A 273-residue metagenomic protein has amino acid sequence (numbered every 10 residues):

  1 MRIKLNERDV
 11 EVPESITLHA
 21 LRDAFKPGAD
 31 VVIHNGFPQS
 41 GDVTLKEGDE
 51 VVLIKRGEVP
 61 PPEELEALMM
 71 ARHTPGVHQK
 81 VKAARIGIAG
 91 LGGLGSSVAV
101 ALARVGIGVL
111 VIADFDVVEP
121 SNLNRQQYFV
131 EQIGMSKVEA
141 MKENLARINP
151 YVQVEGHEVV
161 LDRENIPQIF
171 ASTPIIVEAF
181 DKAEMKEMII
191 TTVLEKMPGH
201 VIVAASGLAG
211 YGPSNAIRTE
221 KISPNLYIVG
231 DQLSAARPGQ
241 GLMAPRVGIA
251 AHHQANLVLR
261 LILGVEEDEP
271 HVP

Functional and structural regions predicted by a protein language model:
M1-V10: Eukaryote-biased recognition of intrinsically disordered, low-complexity regulatory segments
S15-L21, T44, S136: Short, structural beta-strand-to-alpha-helix junction motif
D23-K26, D30-F37, K55, I169-I175 (+1 more regions): Glycine-rich phosphate/adenylate-binding loop
G41, K46-E47, V52-I86, P224: N-terminal charged helix/coil linker that caps or initiates catalytic domains
T74-V117: Glycine-rich adenosine-cofactor-binding loop
I112-N149: Glycine-rich phosphate-binding loop and adjoining beta1-alpha1-beta2 segment of Rossmann-like nucleotide-binding folds
V138-P174, F180-K182: A structured beta-alpha segment of the ubiquitous adenosine-cofactor-binding alpha/beta core
